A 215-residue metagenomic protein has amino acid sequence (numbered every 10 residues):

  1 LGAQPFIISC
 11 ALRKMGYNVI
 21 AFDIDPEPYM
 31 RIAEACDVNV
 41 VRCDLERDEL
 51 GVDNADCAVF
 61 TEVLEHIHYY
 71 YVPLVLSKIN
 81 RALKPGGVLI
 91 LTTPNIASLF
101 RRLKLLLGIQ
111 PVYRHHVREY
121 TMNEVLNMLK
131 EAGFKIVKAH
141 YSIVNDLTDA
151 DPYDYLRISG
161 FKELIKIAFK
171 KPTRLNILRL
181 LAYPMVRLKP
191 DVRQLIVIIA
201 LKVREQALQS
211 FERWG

Functional and structural regions predicted by a protein language model:
L1-R101, N123-L126, I198-K202: Conserved SAM-binding loop
V19-A21, I109-R114, A139: Short hydrophobic/aromatic-enriched beta-strand-loop microsegments
V40, K104, K138-G215: A C-terminal cap/extension of S-adenosyl-L-methionine-dependent methyltransferases that defines the acceptor-substrate
Y71, V117-T121, V192: Soluble or luminal CAZymes and related metallo-dependent hydrolases
V88-L91, V112, D191-R193: A generic fold-level signal
I90-T92, I136-H140: A structural signal for short, well-ordered beta-strand segments and their strand-loop junctions that often border
T93-H116: Short, glycine-/aromatic-enriched active-site segment of Class I SAM-dependent methyltransferases
V117-A132: Short alpha-helix
